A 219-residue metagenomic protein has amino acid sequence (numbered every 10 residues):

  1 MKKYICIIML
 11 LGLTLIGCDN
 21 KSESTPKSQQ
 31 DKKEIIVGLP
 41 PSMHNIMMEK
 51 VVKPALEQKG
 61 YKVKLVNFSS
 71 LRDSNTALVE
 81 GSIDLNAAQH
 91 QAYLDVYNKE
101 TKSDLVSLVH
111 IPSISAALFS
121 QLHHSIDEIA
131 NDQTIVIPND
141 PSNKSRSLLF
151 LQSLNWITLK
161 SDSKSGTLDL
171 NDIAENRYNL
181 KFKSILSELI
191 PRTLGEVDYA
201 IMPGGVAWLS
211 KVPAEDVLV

Functional and structural regions predicted by a protein language model:
K2-I8: Sec-dependent signal peptide recognition, specifically the positively charged N-region followed immediately by
T14-G17: C-terminal motif of bacterial Sec signal peptides marking the signal peptidase cleavage site
N20-I36, E57, I126-D132: Immediate post-signal peptide segment of exported/extracytoplasmic ligand-binding proteins
P41-K64: Short, polar/charged alpha-helical segment
L65-T76, S163-R192: Short helix-initiation/N-cap motifs at beta->coil->alpha
S69-L71, G81-D95, L186-S187, G195-V197 (+1 more regions): Beta->alpha turn/N-cap motifs
V96-L108, L122-H124, E196, L209-V219: Ligand-binding "clamshell"
L108-T158: A conserved helix-loop-strand patch within extracytoplasmic ligand-binding domains of the periplasmic binding
